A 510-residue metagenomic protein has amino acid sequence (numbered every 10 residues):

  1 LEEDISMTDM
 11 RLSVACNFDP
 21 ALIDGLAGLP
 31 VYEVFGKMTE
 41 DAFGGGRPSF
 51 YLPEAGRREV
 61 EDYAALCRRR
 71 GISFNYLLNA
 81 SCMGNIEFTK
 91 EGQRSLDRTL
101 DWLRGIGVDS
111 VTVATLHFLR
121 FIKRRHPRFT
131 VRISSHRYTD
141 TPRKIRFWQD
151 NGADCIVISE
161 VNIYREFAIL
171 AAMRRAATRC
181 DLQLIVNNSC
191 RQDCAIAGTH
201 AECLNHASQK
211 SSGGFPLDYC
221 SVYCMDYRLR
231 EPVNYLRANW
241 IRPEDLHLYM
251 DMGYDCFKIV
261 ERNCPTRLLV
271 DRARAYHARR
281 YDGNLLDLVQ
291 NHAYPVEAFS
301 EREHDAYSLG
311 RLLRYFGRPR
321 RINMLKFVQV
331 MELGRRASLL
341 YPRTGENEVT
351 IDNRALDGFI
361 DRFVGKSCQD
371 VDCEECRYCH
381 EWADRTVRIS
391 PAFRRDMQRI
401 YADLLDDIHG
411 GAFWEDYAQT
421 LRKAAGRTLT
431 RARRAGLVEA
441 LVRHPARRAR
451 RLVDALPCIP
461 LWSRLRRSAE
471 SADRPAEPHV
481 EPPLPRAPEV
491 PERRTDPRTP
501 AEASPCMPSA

Functional and structural regions predicted by a protein language model:
E2-K144, V157, V161-K258, R262-C458 (+1 more regions): Active-site pocket-lining/capping segments in soluble small-molecule metabolic enzymes
W148-C155: A cross-taxonomic marker for long C-terminal extensions/tails that follow the last structured domain
A449-A469, P475-A510: Long, low-complexity, intrinsically disordered segments
